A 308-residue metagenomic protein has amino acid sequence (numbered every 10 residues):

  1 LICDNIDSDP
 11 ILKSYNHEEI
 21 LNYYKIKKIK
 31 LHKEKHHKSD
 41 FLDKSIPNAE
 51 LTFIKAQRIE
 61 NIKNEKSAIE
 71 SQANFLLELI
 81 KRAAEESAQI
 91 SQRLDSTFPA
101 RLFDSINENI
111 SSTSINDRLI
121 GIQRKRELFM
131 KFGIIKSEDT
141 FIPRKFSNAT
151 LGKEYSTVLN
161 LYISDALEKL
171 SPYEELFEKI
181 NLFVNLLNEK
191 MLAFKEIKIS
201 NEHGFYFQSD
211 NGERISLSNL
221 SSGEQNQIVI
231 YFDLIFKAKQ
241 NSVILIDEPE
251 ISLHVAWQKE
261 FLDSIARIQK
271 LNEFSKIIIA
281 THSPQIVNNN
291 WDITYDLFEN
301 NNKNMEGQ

Functional and structural regions predicted by a protein language model:
L1, E174-Q308: Switch/communication elements of ASCE P-loop NTPase nucleotide-binding domains
L1-S147, L192-H203, N300-Q308: P-loop NTPase switch/coupling surface
Y15, Y23-Y24, Y155, Y162 (+4 more regions): Sequence-level detector for tyrosine residue identity
N16, E34, F41, P47 (+5 more regions): Short, well-ordered helical secondary-structure segments
F75, Q89, R101, V158-L161 (+2 more regions): Exposed alpha-helical structural elements
I90, G121-R124, E154, D165 (+1 more regions): Alpha-helical protein-protein interaction elements
G133-V184: Charged, surface-exposed helical/loop "interaction arms" that form contiguous linear patches used for dimerization
